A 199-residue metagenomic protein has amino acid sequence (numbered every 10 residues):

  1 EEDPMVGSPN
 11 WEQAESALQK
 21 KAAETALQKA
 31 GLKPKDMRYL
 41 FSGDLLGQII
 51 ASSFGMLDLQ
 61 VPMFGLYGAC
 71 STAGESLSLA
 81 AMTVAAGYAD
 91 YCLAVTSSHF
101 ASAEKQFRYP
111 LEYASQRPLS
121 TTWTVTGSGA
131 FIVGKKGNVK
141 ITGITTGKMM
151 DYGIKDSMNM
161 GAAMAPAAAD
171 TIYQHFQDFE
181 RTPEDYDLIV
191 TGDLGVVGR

Functional and structural regions predicted by a protein language model:
E1-E12, P110-Y173, D178: Condensing-enzyme catalytic core mediating Claisen C-C bond formation in acyl metabolism
E1-F41, L45-A51, D58, A167-P183 (+1 more regions): Conserved active-site "lid/cap" helical segment
E12-E15, P62-G74, T121-W123: Active-site nucleophile and cofactor-binding loops and adjacent substrate-binding regions of central metabolic enzymes
K20, E24, K29, L66-A94 (+2 more regions): Active-site-proximal alpha-helical scaffold in enzymes
D36-G43, D90-S97, K140-T145, E184-G192: Beta-strand segments within the central parallel beta-sheet cores of soluble alpha/beta enzyme folds
G43-Q48, C70-S71, T96-S102, G147-M149: Acidic, glycine-rich active-site loops and adjacent beta-strand->loop/helix elements that engage anionic groups
S52-P62, V84-A86, F107-Q116: A glycine- and small-aliphatic-rich helix-loop capping segment at beta-alpha/alpha-beta transitions that lines
M164, L188-R199: A structural signal for small-residue-enriched, beta-sheet-centric alpha/beta enzyme cores and oligomeric scaffold folds
